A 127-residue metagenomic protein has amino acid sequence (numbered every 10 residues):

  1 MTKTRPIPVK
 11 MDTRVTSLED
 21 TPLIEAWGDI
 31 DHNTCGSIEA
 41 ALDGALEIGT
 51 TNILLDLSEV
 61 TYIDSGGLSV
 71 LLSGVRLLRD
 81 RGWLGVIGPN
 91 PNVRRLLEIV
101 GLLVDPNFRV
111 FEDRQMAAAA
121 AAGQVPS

Functional and structural regions predicted by a protein language model:
M1-V60, L77-S127: STAS-like cytosolic regulatory interaction modules
I63: The feature encodes the CheY-like receiver
